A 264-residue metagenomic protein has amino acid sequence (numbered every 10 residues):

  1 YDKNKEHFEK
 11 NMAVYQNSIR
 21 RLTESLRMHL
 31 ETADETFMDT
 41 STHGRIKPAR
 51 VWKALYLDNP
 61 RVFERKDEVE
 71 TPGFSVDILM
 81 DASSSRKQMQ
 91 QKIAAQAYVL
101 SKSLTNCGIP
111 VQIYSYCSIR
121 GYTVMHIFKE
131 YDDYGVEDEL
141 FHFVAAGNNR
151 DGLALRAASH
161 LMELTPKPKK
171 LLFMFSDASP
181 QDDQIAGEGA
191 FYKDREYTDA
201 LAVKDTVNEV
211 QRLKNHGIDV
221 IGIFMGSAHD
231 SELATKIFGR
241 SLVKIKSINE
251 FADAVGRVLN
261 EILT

Functional and structural regions predicted by a protein language model:
Y1-G73: Acidic/polar low-complexity segments with low predicted structural confidence
K53, E68-F128, L171-F175, I221-G226: Von Willebrand factor
D77-K87, E137-V144, F191-R195: Glycine- and acidic
M89-I93, G147-L155, A202, F251 (+1 more regions): Phosphate/oxyanion-binding active-site loops and adjacent basic polyanion-contact surfaces
I93-A95, I127-D132, A186-E196, K236-S241: Short secondary-structure boundary/capping segments
V124-K170, P180, R212-K214, F224: Von Willebrand factor
A178-L233: VWA/integrin I-like adhesion module and closely mimicked acidic/polar interface patches used
I237-T264: C-terminal helix of von Willebrand factor
